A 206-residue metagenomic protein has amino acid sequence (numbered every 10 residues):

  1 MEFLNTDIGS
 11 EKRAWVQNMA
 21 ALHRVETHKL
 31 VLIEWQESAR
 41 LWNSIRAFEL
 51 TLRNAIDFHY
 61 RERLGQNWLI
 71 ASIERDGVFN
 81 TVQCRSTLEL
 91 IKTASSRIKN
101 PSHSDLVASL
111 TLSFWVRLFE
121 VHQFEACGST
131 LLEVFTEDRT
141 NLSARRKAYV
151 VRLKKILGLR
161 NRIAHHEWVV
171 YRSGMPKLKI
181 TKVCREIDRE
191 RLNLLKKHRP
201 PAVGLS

Functional and structural regions predicted by a protein language model:
M1-S206: Amphipathic alpha-helical interface elements
